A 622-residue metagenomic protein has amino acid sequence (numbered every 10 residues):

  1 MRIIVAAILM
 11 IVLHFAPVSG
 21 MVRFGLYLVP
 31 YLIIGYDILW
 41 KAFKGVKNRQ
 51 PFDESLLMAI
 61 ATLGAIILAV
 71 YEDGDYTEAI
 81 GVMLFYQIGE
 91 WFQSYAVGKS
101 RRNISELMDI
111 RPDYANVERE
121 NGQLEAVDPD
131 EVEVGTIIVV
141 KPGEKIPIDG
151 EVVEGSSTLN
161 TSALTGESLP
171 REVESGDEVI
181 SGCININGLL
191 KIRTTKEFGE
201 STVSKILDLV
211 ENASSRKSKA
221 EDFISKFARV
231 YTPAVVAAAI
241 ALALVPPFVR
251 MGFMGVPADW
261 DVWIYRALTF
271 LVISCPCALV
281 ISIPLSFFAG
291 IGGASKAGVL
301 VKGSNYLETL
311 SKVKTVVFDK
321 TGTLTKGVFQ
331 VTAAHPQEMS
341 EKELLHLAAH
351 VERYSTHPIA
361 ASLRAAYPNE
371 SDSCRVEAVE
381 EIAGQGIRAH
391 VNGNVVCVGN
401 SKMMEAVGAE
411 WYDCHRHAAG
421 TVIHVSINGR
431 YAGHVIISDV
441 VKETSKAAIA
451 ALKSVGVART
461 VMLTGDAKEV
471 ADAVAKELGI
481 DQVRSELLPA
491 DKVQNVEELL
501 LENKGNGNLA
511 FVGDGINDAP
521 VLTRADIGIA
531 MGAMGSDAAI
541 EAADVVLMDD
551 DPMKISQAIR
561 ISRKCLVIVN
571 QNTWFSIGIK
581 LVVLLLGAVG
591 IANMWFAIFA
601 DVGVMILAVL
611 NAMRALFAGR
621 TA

Functional and structural regions predicted by a protein language model:
M1-I8, Y36-I66, L207-A241, V313 (+3 more regions): Soluble-to-membrane junctions at the N-terminal ends of transmembrane alpha-helices in multi-pass ion-transporting
M1-Y114, K217, K226, P233 (+2 more regions): Transmembrane helix-loop-helix hairpins at the membrane interface
G20-L28, P51-A59, E72-V82, F223 (+4 more regions): Membrane-water interface of transmembrane alpha-helices in multipass transporters/channels
N48, E54-T62, L164, Y265 (+3 more regions): Conserved catalytic phosphorylation-site environment of P-type ATPases
L56, G81-P142, V173, V301 (+4 more regions): Juxtamembrane coupling segments of multi-pass membrane pumps/enzymes
E106-E200, S204, N305-A348, H390-V391: Conserved cytosolic catalytic loops of P-type ATPases
V331-R459, K468, E477-V496: P-type ATPase nucleotide-binding
G393, T421, I427-Q571, I579: Conserved ATP-binding TGD loop and adjacent catalytic N/P-domain core of P-type ATPases
